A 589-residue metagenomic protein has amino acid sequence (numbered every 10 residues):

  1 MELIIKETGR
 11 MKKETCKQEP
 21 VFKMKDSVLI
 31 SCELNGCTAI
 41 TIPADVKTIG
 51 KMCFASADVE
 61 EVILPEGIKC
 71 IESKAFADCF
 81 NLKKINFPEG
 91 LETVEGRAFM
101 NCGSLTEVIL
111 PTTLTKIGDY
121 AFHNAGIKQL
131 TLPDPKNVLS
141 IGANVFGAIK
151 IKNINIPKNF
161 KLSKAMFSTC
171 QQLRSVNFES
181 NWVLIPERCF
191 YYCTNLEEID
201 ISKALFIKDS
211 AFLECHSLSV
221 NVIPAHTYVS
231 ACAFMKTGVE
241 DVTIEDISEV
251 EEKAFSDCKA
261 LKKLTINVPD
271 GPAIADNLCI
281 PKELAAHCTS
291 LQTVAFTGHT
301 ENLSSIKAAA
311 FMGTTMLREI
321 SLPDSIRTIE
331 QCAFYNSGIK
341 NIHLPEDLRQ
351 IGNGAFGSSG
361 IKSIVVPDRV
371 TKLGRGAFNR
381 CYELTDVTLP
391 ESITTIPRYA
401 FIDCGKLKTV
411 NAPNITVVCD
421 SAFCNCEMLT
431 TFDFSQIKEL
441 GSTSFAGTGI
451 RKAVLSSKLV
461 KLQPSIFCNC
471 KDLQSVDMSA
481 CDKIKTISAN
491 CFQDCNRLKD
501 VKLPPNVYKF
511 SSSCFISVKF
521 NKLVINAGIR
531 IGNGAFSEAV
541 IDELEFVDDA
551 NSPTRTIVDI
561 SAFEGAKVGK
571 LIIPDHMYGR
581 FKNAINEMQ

Functional and structural regions predicted by a protein language model:
E2-K25, L34-T48, A57-C70, F80-T93 (+22 more regions): Structural signature of tandem-repeat unit edges
V28-L29: Hydrophobic residues embedded in beta-strands of well-ordered beta-sheets
G50-C53, E72-A75, E95-A98, G118-A121 (+19 more regions): Consensus positions within tandem repeat domains that build extended binding/scaffold surfaces
F581-A584: Short, surface-exposed terminal/edge motifs of secreted or surface/virion proteins that either
